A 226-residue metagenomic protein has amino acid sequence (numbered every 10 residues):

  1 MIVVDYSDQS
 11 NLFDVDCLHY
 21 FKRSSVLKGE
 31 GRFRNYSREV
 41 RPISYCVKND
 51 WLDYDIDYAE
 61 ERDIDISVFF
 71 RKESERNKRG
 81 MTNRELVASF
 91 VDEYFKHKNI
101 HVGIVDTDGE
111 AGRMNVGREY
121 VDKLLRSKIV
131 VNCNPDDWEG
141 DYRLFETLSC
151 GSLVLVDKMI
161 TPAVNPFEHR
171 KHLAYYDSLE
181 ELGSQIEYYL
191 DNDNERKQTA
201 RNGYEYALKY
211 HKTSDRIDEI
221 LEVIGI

Functional and structural regions predicted by a protein language model:
M1-E146, C150-H169, S214, D218: Nucleotide-sugar donor-binding catalytic core of glycosyltransferases
F90-E93, Y188, V223: A generic secondary-structure signal
E119, E181, Q185: Short acidic active-site motifs
D122, E187-Y188, E205: Surface-exposed charged/polar residues within alpha-helices that form helix-capping/stabilizing sites and interaction
L173-L179, Y189-D193: Conserved acidic donor-binding segment of nucleotide-sugar-dependent glycosyltransferases
N194-I224: A charged, aromatic-enriched C-terminal amphipathic alpha-helix characteristic of glycosyltransferases across folds
